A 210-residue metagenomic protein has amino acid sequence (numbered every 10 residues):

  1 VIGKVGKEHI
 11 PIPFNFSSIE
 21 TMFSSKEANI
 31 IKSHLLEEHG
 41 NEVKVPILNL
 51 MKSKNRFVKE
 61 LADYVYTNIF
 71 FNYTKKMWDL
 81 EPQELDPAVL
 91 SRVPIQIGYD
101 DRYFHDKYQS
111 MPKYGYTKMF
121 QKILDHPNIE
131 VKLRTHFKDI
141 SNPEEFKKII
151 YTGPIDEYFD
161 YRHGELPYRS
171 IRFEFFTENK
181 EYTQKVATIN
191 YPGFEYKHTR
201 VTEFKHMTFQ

Functional and structural regions predicted by a protein language model:
V1-H9, K44-L61, R162, P167 (+1 more regions): Short, charge-rich amphipathic segments
V1-S24: N-terminal glycine-rich phosphate/pyrophosphate-binding loop and immediately adjacent elements
I2-K4, A28, K32-H34, V201: A broadly tuned "polar low-complexity/structure-edge" signature
K4-K7, N41, Y99, Y116 (+2 more regions): Intrinsically disordered, low-complexity regions
I10-I12, V45, V93, Y191: Intrinsic-disorder/low-complexity coil detector
S18-K148, T152, E157-F159: Active-site/ligand-binding neighborhood in enzyme catalytic cores
T135-Q210: Mid-domain catalytic core of redox enzymes that form a hydrophobic substrate pocket/lid adjacent to a catalytic redox
